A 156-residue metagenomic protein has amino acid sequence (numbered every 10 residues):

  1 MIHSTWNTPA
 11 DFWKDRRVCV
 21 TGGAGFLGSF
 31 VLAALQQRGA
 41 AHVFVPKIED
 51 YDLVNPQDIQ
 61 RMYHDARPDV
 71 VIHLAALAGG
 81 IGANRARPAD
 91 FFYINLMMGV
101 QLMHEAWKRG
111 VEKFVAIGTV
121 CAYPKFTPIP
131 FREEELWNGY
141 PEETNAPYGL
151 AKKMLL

Functional and structural regions predicted by a protein language model:
M1-V18, H64: Non-catalytic terminal and boundary segments that flank Rossmann-like NAD(P)-dependent oxidoreductase
A10, R17-Q36: N-terminal Rossmann NAD(P)H-binding glycine-rich loop of SDR-like oxidoreductase domains
T21, P46, V71-L77, F114-V120: SDR active-site strand-loop-helix element
A41-R61: Adenosine-cofactor binding site in Rossmann-like domains, unifying the SAM/SAH pocket of S-adenosylmethionine-dependent
Q57-L96, E105-K108, K125: NAD(P)H-binding glycine-rich loop region in Rossmannoid oxidoreductase-like domains and their noncatalytic homologs
F91-G99, M103, V115, A151-K152: Short alpha-helix in the Rossmann-fold core of NAD(P)-dependent oxidoreductases
V100-N145: Conserved Rossmann-fold NAD(P)-dependent oxidoreductase catalytic core, especially the SDR/UDP-sugar
E143-L156: Active-site Tyr-X1-5-Lys
